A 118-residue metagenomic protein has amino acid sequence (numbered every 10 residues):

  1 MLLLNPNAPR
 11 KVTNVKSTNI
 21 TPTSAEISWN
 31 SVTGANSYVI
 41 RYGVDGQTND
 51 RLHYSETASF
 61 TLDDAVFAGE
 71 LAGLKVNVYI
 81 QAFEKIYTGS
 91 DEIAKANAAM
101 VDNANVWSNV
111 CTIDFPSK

Functional and structural regions predicted by a protein language model:
M1-N7: A recurrent domain-boundary module in secreted/ectodomain proteins
N7-S17: Proline-enriched interdomain boundary motifs that mark the N-terminal boundary and often initiate the first structured
V12, W29, I40, L62 (+1 more regions): An aromatic-rich alpha-helical recognition segment common to small helix-rich domains
T23-G34: Conserved aromatic anchor
G34-L52, Y79-Q81: Extracellular low-complexity, O-glycosylation-prone stalks/linkers
R51-S59: Short beta-strand segments within Ig-like beta-sandwich modules, predominantly Fibronectin type-III
V66-A99: Beta-strand-rich modules
A94-K118: Short beta-strand elements
